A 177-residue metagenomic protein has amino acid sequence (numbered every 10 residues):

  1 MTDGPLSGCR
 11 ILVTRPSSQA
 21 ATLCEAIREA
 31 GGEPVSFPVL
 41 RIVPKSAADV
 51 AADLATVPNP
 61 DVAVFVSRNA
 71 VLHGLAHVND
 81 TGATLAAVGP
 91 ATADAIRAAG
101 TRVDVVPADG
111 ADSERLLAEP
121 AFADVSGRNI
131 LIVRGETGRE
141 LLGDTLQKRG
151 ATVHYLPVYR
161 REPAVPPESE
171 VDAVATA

Functional and structural regions predicted by a protein language model:
M1-A177: Signature of uroporphyrinogen-III synthase
